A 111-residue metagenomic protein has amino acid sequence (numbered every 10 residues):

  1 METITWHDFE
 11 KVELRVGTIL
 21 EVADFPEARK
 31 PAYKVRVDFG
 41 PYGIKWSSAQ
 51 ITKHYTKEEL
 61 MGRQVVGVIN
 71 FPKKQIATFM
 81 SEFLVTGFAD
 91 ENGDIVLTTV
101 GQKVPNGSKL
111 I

Functional and structural regions predicted by a protein language model:
M1-I111: Phosphate-backbone binding interfaces of nucleic-acid-interacting proteins
